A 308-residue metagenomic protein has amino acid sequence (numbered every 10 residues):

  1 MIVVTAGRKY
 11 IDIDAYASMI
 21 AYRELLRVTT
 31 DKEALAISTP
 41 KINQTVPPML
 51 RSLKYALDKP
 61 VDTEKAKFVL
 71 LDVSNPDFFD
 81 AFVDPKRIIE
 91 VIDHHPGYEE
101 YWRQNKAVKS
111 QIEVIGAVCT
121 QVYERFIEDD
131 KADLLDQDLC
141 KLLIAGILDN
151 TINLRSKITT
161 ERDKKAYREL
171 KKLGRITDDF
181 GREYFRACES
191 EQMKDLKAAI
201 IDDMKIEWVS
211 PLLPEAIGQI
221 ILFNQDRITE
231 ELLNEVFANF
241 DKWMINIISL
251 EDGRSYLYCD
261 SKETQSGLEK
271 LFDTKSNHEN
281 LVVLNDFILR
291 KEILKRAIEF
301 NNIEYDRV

Functional and structural regions predicted by a protein language model:
M1-V308: Replace "Mg2+/Mn2+-dependent" with "divalent metal-dependent
